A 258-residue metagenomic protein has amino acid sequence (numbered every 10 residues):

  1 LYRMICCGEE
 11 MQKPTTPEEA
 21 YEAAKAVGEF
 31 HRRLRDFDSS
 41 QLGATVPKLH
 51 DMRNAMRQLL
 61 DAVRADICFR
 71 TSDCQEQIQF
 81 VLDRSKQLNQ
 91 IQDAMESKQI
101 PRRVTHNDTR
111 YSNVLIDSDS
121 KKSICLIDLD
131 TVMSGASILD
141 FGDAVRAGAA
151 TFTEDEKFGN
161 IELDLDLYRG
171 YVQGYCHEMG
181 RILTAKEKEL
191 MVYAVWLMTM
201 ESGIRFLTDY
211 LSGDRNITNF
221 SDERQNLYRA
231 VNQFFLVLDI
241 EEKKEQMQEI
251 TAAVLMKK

Functional and structural regions predicted by a protein language model:
I5-Y21, D36-H106, Y111, L115-C125 (+4 more regions): ATP-dependent phospho-/nucleotidyl transfer catalytic cores
P14-E22, M133-A136, N160-L163: Short alpha-helix boundary/capping segments
H31-D38, C176-M179: Protein kinase-like catalytic domain
S112-T153: Catalytic activation segment of kinase domains across protein kinase-like and atypical kinase folds
I138-R181, L197-N216: Active-site activation/catalytic loop segments of kinase-like enzymes and analogous catalytic loops in related
L183-V195: All-alpha amphipathic helical-bundle segments outside canonical DNA-binding/catalytic cores that form hydrophobic
R205-D209, G213-K243: Short linear sequence signals and composition-biased patches located at protein termini or domain-edge surfaces
